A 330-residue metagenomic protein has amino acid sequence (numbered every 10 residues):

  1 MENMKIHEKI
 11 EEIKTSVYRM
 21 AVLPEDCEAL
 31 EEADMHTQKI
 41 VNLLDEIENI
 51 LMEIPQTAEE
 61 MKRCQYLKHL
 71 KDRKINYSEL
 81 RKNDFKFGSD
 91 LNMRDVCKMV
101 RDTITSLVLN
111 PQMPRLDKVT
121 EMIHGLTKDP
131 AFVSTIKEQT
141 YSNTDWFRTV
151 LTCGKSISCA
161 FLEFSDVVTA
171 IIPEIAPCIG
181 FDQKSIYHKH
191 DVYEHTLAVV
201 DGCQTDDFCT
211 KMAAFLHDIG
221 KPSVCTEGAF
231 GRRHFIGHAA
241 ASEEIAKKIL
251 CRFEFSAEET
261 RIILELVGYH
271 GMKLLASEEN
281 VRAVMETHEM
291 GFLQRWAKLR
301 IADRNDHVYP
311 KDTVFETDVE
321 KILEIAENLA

Functional and structural regions predicted by a protein language model:
M1-E12, D26, E60, C64 (+6 more regions): Terminal helices and disordered tails flanking the catalytic cores of nucleotide-processing hydrolases
E2-I10, K14-P55, E59: Long, low-complexity or tandemly repetitive, helically biased scaffold regions used for multimeric assembly/adhesion
S16, M20-L23, I47-I50, I54-T57 (+5 more regions): Surface-exposed polar/charged interaction patches
A21, A170-I171, E258, L275: A local structural micro-motif
E31-N42, E46-Q56, V200-P310: Divalent metal-dependent catalytic cores for phosphoryl transfer on phosphate-bearing substrates
P55-D207, K211, K221-R233, A241-F255: Glycine- and charge-enriched loop/helix tracts that form the active or gating conduit in phosphate/cation-handling
N143, A160, H195, F215 (+4 more regions): General structural feature for long, well-ordered alpha-helical segments within catalytic domains of soluble enzymes
